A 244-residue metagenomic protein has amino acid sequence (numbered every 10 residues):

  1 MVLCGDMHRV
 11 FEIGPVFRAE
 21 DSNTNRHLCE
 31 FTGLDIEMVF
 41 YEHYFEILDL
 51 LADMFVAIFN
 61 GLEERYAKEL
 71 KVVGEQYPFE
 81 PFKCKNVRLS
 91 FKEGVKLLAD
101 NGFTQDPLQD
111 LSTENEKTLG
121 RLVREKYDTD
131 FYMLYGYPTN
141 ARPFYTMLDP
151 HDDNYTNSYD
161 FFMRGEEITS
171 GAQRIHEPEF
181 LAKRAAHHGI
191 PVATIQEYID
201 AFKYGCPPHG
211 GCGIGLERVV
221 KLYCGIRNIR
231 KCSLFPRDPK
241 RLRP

Functional and structural regions predicted by a protein language model:
M1-P244: Class II aminoacyl-tRNA synthetase catalytic cores and aaRS-like
